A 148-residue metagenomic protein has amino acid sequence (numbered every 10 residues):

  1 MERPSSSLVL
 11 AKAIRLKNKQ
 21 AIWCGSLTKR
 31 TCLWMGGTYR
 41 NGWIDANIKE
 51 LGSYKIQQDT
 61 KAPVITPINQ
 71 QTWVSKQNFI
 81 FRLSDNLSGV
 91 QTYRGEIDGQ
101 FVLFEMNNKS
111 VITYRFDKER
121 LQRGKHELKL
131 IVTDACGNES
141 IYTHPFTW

Functional and structural regions predicted by a protein language model:
M1-I22: Proteolytic processing hotspots in large secreted/extracellular or virion-associated proteins and select intracellular
S5-K12, N41-K49, T113-E119: Exposed aromatic-hydrophobic patches
S7-A11, N78-N86: Short edge beta-strand/loop segments characteristic of extracellular beta-sandwich folds
E50, T60, V132-C136: Surface-exposed loop/turn motifs at beta-strand-loop junctions within extracellular Ig-like and Fibronectin type III
G52, Q77, G124-L128: Exposed beta-strand face motif in extracellular beta-rich ectodomains
T60-V64, H126: Proline-centered linker/hinge motifs at extracellular inter-domain junctions
Q70-K76: Short, solvent-exposed loop/linker segments at the N-terminal edge of repeated beta-sheet extracellular domains
N86-W148: Long, low-complexity serine/threonine/glycine- and acidic-rich segments characteristic of extracellular
